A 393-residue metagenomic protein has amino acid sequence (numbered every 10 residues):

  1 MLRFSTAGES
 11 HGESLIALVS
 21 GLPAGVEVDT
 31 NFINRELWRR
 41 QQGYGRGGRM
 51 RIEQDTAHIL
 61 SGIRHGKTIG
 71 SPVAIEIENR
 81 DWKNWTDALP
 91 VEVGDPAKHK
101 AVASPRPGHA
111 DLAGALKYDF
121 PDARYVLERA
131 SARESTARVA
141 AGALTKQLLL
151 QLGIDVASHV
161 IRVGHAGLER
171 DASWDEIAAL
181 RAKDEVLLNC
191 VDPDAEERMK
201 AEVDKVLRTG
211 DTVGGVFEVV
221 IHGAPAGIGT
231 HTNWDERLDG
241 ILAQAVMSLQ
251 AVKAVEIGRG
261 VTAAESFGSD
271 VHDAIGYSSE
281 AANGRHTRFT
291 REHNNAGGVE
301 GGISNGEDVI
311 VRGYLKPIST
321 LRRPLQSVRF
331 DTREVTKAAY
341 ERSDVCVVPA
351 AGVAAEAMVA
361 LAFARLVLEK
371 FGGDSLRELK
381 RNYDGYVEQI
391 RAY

Functional and structural regions predicted by a protein language model:
M1-Y393: Generic N-terminal targeting/processing segments that precede catalytic cores or assembly contacts
